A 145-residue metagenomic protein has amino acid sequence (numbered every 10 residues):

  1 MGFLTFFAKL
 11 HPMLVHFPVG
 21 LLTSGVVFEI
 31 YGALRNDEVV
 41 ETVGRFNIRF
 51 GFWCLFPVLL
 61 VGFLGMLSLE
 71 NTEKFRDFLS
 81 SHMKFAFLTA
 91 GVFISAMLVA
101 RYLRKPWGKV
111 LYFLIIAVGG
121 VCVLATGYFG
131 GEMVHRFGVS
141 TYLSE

Functional and structural regions predicted by a protein language model:
M1-E145: Polytopic transmembrane helical bundles with strong interfacial aromatic enrichment
